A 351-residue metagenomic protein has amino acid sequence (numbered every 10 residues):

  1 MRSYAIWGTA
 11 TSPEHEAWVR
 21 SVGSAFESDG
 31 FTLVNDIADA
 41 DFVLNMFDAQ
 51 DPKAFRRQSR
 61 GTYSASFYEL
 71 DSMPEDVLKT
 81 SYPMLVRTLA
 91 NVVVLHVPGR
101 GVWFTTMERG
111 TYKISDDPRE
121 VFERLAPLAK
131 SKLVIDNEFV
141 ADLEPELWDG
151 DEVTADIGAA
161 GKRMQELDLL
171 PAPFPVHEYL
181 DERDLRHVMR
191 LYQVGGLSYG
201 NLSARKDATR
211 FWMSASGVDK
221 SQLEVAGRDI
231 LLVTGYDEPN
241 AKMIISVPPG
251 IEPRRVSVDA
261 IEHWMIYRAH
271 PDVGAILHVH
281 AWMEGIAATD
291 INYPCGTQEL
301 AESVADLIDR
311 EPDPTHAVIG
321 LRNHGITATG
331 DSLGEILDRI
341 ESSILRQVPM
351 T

Functional and structural regions predicted by a protein language model:
M1-T351: Glycine-rich flexible loops
